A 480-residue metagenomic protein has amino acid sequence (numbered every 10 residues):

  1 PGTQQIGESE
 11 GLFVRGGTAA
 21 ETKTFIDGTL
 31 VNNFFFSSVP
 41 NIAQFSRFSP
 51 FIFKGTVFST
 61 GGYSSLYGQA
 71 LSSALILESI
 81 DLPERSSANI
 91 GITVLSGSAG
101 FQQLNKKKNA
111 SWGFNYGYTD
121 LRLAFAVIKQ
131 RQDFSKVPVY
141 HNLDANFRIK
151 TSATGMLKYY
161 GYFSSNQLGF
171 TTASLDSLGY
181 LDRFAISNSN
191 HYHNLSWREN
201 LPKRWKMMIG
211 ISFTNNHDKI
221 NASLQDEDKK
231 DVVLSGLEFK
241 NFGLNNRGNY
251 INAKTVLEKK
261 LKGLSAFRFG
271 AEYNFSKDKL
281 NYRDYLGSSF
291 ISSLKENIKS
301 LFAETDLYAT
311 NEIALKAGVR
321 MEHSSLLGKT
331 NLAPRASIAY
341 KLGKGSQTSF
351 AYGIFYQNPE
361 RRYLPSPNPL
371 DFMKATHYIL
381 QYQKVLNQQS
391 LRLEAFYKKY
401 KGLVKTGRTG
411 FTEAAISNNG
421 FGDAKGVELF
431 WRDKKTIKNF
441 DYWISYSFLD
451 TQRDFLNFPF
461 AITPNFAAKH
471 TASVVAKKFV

Functional and structural regions predicted by a protein language model:
P1-L30: Extracytoplasmic beta-strand/coil segments of soluble accessory domains associated with Gram-negative outer-membrane
E10-F13, F25, P40-S46, F58 (+3 more regions): N-terminal periplasmic accessory domains that precede and gate Gram-negative outer-membrane beta-barrel machines
L30-F58: Short acidic/polar hinge/loop motifs at secondary-structure boundaries that mediate gating or recognition
L95-Y118, Q132-Q167, A185-I209, F213 (+1 more regions): Transmembrane beta-barrel wall of Gram-negative outer-membrane proteins
L121, K136, M156-L201, N215-R247: Flexible loop and strand-edge segments within Gram-negative outer membrane beta-barrel domains
M208-S212, N216-I220, K341, S349 (+2 more regions): Membrane-embedded beta-barrel scaffold of Gram-negative outer-membrane proteins
G248, K262-R268, E272, G287-Y400 (+1 more regions): Structural signature of Gram-negative outer-membrane beta-barrels, strongest in the C-terminal barrel of TonB-dependent
A309-T310, Y397, S417-V480: Gram-negative outer-membrane beta-barrel transporters
